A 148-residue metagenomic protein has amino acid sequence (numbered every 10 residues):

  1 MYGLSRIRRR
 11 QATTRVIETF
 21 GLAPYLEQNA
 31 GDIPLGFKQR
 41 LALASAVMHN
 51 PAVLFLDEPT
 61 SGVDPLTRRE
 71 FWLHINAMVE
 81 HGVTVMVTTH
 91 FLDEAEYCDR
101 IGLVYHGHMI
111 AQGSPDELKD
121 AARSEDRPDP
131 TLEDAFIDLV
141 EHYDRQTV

Functional and structural regions predicted by a protein language model:
S5-Y25: Conserved ABC ATPase "signature" region
N29-G36: Conserved ABC ATPase signature
L43, F71: Hydrophobic anchor residue at the start of the ABC signature
N50: Conserved catalytic motifs of ABC-family nucleotide-binding domains
L54-D57: Catalytic Walker B motif of ABC-type/P-loop ATPase nucleotide-binding domains
Q112-G113: ABC ATPase "signature
